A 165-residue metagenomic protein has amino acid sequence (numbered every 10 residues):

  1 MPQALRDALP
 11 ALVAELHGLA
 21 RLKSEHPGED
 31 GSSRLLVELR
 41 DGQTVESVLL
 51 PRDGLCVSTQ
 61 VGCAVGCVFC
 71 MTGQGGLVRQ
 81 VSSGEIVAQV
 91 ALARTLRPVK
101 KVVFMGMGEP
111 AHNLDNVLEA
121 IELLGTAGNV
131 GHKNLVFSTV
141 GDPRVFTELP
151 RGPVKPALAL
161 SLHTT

Functional and structural regions predicted by a protein language model:
M1-D53: Flexible, acidic/Gly-rich N-terminal and inter-domain linker regions that tether and position cofactor-handling modules
Q43-V45, L50, G54-V61, V65-P156: Conserved Radical SAM active-site core
